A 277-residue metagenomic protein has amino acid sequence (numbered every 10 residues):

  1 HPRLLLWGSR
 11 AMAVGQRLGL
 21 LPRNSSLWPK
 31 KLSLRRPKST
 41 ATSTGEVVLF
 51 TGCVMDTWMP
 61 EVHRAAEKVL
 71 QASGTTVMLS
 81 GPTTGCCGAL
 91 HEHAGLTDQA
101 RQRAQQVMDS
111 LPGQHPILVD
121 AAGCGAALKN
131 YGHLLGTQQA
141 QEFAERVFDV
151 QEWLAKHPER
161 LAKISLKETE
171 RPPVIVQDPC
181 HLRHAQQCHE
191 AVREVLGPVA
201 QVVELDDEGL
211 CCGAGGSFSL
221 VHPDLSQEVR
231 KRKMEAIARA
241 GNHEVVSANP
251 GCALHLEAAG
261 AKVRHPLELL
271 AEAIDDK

Functional and structural regions predicted by a protein language model:
H1-K277: Iron-sulfur cluster-binding electron-transfer modules in prokaryotic oxidoreductases
